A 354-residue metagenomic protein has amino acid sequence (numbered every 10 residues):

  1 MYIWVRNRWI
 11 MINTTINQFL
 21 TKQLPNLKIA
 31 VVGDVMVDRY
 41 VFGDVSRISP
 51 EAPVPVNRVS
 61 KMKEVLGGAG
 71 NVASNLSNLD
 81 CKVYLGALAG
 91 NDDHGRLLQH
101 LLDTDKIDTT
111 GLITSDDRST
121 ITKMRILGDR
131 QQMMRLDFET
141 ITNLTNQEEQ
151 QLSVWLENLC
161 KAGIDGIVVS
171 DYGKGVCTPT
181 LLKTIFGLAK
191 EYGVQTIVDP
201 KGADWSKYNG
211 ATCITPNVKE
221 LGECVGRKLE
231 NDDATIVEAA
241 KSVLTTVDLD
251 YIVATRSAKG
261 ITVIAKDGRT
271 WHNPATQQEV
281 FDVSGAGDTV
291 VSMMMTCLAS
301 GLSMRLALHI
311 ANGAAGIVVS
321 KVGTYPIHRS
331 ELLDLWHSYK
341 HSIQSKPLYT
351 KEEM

Functional and structural regions predicted by a protein language model:
M11-S46, T350-E352: Positively charged, low-complexity intrinsically disordered leader regions
I12-K22, L27, P50, V54-T122 (+1 more regions): Substrate-binding N-lobe of the ribokinase-like
T110-R118, R125-A162: Conserved phosphate-binding/catalytic loop of the ribokinase/pfkB sugar-kinase fold
G163-V176: Short acidic, glycine-rich surface-loop motifs adjacent to enzyme active sites
K174-T270: Conserved phosphate/ATP/ADP-binding segment of small-molecule kinases
T246, D250-Y251, T276-Y339: Conserved post-catalytic alpha-helical subdomain immediately downstream of the catalytic base and nucleotide-binding
H337-M354: A cross-kingdom feature marking charged/low-complexity
